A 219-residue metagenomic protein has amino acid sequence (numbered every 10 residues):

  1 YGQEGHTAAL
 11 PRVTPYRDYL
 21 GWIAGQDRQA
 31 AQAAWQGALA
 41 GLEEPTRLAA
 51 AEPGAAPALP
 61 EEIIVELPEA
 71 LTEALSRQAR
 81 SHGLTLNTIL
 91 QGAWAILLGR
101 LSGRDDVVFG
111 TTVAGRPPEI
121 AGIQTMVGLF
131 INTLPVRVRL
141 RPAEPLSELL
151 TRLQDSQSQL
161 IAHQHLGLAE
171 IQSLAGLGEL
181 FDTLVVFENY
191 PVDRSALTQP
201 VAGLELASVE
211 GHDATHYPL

Functional and structural regions predicted by a protein language model:
G2-Q3: Internal hydrophobic alpha-helix adjacent to the cofactor/substrate pocket in enzyme cavities
A9-R12, Y16, W22-A34, E61 (+4 more regions): His-Asp-centered acyl/peptidyl-transfer active-site segments
A31-L84, V113: Flexible, P/S/T/G-rich "lid" or insertion loops adjacent to the active sites of thioester-utilizing
